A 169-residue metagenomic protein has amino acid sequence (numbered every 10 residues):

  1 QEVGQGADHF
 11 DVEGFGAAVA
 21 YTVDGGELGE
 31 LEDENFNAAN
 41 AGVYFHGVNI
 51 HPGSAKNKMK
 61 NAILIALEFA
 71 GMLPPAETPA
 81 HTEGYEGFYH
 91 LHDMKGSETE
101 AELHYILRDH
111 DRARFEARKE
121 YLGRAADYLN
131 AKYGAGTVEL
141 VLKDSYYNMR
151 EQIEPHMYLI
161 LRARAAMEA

Functional and structural regions predicted by a protein language model:
Q1-A62: Fold-level recognition of mixed alpha/beta catalytic cores in primary-metabolism enzymes, strongest
A62-A169: Metal-dependent amide/peptide-bond hydrolase catalytic core, centered on the "pita-bread" metallohydrolase fold
